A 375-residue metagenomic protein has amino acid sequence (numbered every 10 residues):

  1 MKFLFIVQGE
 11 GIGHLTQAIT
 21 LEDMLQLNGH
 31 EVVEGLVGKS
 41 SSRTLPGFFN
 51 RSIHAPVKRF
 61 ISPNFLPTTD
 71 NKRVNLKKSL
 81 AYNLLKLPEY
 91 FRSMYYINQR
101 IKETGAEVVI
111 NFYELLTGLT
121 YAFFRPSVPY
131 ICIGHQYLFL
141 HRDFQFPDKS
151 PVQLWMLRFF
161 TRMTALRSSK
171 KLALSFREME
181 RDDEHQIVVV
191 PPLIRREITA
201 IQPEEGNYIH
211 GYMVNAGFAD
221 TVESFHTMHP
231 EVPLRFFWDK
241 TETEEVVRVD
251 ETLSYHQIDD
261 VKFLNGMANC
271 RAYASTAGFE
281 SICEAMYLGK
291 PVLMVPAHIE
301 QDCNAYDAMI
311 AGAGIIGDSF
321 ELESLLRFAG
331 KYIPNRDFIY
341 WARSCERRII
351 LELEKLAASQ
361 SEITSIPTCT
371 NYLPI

Functional and structural regions predicted by a protein language model:
V7-I19: A short, glycine/small-residue-rich beta-strand->loop->alpha-helix junction that serves as a flexible
G9, L27-L85: Conserved nucleotide-sugar phosphate-binding/catalytic loop shared by glycosyltransferases and other
F48-S52, N98-V108, G118-I131: Glycosyltransferases and closely related glycan-assembly transferases that use nucleotide-activated donors
K72-V108, L115-L116: Conserved nucleotide-sugar donor-binding subdomain of glycosyltransferases
V109-F112, N265-N304: A donor-sugar binding/catalytic signature common to diverse glycosyltransferases and related nucleotide-sugar
F124, V128-V189: Active-site-proximal region of nucleotide-activated glycan assembly enzymes, centered on histidine/acidic-rich loops
P191-N269: Donor-nucleotide binding loops and adjacent catalytic segments primarily of GT-B fold Leloir glycosyltransferases
R327-I375: C-terminal amphipathic helix plus adjacent low-complexity, charged tail appended to glycosyltransferase catalytic
